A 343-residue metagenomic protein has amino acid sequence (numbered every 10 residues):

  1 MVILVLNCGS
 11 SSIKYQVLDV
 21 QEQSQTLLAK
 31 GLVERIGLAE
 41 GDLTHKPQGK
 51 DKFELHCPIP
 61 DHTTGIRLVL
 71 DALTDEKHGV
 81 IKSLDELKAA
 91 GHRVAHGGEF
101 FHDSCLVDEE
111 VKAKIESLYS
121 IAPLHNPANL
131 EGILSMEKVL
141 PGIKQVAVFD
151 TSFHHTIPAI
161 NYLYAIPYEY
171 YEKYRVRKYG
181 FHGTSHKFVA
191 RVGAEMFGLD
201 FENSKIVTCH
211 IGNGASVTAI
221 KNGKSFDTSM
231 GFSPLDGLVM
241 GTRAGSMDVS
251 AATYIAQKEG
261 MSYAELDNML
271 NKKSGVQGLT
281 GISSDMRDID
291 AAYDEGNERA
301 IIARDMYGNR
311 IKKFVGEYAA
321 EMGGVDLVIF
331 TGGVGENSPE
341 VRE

Functional and structural regions predicted by a protein language model:
M1-G98: N-terminal glycine/serine-rich phosphate-binding loop of ATP-dependent small-molecule kinases, especially carbohydrate
A72-L87, G193-D200, V315-D326: Phosphate/pyrophosphate-binding loops at sites that engage ATP/ADP/AMP, CoA/4′-phosphopantetheine, polyphosphate
L73, K77-H125, V146, F153-N161: Short beta-strand-loop/turn "lid" adjacent to the catalytic site in phosphate-handling enzymes
H92, P123-N126, K144-F149, V207-C209 (+2 more regions): General beta-strand structural signal in soluble alpha/beta enzymes
F153-Q257: Glycine-rich phosphate-binding loop of actin/hexokinase-like ATP-binding domains
A251, A256-I282: Oxyanion-binding "anion nests"
N268, G275-L279, M286-E321: Adenine-nucleotide phosphate-binding core of ATP-dependent small-molecule kinases
D326-R342: Glycine-rich phosphate-binding loops at beta-strand->alpha-helix junctions
